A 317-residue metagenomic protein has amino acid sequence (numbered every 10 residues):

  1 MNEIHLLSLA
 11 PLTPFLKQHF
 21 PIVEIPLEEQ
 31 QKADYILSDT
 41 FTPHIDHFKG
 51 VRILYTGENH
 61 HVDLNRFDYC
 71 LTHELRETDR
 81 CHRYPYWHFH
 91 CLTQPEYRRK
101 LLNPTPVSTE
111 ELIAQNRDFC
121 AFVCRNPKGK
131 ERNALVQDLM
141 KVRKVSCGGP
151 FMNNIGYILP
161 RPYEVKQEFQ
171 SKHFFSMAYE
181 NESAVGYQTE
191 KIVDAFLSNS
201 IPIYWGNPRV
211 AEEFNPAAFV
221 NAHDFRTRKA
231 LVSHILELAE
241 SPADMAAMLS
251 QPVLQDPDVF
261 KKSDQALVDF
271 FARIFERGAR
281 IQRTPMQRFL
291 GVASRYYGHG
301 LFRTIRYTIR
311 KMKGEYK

Functional and structural regions predicted by a protein language model:
M1-T56, H60-S146, F151-M152, G156-A178 (+1 more regions): Pol beta-like nucleotidyltransferase catalytic core
